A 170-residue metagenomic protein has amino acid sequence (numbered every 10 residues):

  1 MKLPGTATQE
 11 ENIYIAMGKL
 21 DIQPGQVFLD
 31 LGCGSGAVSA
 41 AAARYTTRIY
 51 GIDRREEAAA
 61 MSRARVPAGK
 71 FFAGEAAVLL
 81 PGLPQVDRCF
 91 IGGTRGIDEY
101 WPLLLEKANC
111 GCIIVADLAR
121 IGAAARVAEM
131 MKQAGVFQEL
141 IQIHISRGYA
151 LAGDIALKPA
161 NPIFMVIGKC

Functional and structural regions predicted by a protein language model:
M1-P24, E57, M61-A64: Class I SAM-dependent transferase core
G25-G34: Conserved class I S-adenosyl-L-methionine
D30, G51, A116: Conserved SAM-binding loop
S35-T46: Conserved SAM-binding loop of SAM-dependent methyltransferases across substrates and taxa, primarily the Class I
I52-L83, R88: S-adenosyl-L-methionine
D53-E57, G96, A119: Short beta->alpha hinge that forms the Motif I/post-I loop of the SAM-binding pocket
G96-L103: A short, conserved alpha-helix within the catalytic core of class I
L105-A160, F164: C-terminal substrate-binding/active-site "lid" region of AdoMet-derived donor-dependent transferases
